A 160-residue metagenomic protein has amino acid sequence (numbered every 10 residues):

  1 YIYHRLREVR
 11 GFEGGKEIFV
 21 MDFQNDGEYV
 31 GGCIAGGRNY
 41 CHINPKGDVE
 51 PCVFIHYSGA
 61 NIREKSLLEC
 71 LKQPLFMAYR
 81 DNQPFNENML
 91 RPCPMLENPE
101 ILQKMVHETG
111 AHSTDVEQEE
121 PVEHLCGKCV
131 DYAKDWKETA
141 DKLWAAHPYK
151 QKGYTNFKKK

Functional and structural regions predicted by a protein language model:
Y1-P51, N98: A C-terminal junction/extension of Radical SAM enzymes
F54-K160: Flexible mid-to-C-terminal extensions adjoining Fe-S/redox cofactors in radical SAM and related proteins
